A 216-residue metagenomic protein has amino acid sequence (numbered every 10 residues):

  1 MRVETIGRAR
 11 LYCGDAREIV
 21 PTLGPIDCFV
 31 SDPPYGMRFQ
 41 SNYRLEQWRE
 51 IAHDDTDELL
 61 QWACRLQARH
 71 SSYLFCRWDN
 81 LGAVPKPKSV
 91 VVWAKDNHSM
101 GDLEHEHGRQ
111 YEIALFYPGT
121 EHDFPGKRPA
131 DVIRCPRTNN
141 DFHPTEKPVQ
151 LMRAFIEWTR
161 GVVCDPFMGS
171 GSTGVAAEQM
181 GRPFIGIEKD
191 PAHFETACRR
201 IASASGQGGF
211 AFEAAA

Functional and structural regions predicted by a protein language model:
R2-S31, Y35-I185, D190-F194: Core catalytic lobe of class I
G14-E18, F210, A214-A216: Conserved SAM/SAH-binding loop
G186-I187, G206-G208, A214: Asp-based, Mg2+/Mn2+-dependent phosphohydrolase catalytic module
A197: Conserved SAM-binding loop
